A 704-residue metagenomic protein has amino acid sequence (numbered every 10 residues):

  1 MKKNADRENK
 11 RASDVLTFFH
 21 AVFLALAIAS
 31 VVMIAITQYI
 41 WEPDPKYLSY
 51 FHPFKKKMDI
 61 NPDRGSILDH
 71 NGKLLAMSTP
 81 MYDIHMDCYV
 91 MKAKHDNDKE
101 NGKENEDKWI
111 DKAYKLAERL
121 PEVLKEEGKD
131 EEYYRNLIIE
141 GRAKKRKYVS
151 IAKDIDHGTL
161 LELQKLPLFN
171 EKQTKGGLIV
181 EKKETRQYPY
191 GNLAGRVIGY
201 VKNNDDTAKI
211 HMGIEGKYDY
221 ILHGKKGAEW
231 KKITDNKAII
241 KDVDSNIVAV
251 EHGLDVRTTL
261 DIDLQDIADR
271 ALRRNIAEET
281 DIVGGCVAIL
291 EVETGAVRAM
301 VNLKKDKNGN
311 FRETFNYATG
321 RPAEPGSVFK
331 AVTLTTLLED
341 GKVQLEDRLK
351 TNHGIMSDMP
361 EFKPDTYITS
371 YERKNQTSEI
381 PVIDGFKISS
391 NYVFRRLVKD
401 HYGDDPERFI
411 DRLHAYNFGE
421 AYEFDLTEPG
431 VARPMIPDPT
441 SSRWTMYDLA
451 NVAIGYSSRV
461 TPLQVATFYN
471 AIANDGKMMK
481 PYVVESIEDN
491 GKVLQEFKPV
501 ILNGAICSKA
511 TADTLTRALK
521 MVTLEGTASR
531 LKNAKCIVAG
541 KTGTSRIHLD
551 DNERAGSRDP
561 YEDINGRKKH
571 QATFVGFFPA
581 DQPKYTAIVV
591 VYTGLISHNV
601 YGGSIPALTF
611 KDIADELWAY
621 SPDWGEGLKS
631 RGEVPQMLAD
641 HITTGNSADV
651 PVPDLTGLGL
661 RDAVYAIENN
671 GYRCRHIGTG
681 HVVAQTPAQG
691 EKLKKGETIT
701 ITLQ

Functional and structural regions predicted by a protein language model:
M1-N310, R408-A415, K532-A534, G566 (+4 more regions): Periplasmic/cell-envelope proteins involved in peptidoglycan metabolism and beta-lactam response
M58, K153, T258, S458 (+2 more regions): Helix-turn-helix-type domain boundary/helix-start signal
I60-D63, H70, S78-D83, R146 (+20 more regions): Extracytoplasmic
A76, I233-I247, L260, G285-G326 (+2 more regions): Beta-lactam-recognizing serine transpeptidase/beta-lactamase-like catalytic domain environment
E131, N170, Q344-L345, E420 (+1 more regions): Residue-level detector of short coil/turn "hinge" positions at structural boundaries
A143-K145, A249-H252, Y317, F497-V500 (+1 more regions): Short glycine-enriched loop/turn motifs at secondary-structure junctions
K535, V589-T593, S597-S604, T609-Q704: Ligand-recognition elements built from short beta-strands and adjacent flexible loops
